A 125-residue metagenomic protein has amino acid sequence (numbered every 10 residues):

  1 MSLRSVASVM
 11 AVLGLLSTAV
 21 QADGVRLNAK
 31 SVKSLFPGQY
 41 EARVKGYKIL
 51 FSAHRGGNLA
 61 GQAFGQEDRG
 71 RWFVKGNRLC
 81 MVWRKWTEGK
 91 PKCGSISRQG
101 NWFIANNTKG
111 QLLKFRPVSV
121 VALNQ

Functional and structural regions predicted by a protein language model:
M1-S8: Bacterial N-terminal signal peptides that target proteins for export
S8-S17: Bacterial N-terminal signal peptides
T18-Q125: Lipid interaction determinants
